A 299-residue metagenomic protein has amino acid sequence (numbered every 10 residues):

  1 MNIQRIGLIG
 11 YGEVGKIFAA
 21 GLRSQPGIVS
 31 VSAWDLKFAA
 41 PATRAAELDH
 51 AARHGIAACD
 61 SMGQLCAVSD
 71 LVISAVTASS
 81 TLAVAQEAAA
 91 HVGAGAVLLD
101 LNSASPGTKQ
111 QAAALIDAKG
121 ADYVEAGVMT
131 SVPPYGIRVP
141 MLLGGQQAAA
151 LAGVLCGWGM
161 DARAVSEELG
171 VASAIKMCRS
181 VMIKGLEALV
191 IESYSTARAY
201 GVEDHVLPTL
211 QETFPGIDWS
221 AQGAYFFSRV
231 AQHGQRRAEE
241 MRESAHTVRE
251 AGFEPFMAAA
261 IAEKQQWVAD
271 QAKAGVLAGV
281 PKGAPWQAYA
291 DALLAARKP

Functional and structural regions predicted by a protein language model:
M1-A67, V92-G95: NAD(P)+-binding Rossmann beta1-loop-alpha1 motif at the extreme N-terminus of oxidoreductases
E13-I17, Q64, L71-V72, V97 (+7 more regions): Amphipathic alpha-helical hairpins
A57, L71, D122, D161 (+2 more regions): Residue-level detector of anion-binding/catalytic polar loops
M62-D122: Rossmann-fold NAD(P) dinucleotide-binding segment
A104, K109-K184: Rossmann-fold dinucleotide-binding core
I175-K282: Helical "substrate-binding/catalytic lid" subdomain of Rossmann-like NAD(P)-dependent dehydrogenases/reductases
G279-P299: Short, basic/aromatic-enriched C-terminal tail that caps enzymatic domains
